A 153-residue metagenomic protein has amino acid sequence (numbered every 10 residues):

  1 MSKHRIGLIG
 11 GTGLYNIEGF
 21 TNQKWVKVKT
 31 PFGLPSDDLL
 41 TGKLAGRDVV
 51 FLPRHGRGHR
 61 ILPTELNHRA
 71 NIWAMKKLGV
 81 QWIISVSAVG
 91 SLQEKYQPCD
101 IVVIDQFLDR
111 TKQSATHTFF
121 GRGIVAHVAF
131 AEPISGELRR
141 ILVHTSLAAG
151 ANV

Functional and structural regions predicted by a protein language model:
M1-F130: Metabolite-binding pocket within alpha/beta catalytic cores that recognizes anionic/polar moieties
P133-V153: Active-site rim beta-loop-alpha module in soluble metabolic enzymes
